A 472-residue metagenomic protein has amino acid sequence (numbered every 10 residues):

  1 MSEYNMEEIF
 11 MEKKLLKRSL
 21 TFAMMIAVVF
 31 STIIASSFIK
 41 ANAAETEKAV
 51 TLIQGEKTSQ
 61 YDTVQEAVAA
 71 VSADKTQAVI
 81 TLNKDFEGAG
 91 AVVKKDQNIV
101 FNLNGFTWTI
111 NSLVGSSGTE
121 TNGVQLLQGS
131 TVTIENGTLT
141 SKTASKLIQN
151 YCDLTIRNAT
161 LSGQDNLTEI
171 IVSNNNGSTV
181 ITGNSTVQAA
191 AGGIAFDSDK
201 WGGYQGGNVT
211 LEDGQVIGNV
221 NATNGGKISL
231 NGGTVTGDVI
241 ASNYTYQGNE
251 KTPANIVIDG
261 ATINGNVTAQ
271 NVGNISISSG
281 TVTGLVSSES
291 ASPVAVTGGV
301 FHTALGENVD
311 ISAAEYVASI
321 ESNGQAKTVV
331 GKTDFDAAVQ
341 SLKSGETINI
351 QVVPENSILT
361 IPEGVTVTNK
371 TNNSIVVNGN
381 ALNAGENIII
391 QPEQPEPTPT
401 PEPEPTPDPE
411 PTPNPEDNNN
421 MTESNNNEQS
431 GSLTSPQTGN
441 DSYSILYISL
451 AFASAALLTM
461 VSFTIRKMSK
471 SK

Functional and structural regions predicted by a protein language model:
R18-T21, S442-A453: Short, hydrophobic alpha-helical membrane anchors of single-pass surface/secreted proteins
T32-K48, L433-I445, T464-S469: Sec-dependent signal peptide cleavage junction
A49-T81, A318-N349: Acidic Gly/Asp/Thr-rich repetitive segments characteristic of extracellular carbohydrate-active and adhesion proteins
A73-A78, V92-N102, E120-K142, Q149-Q164 (+5 more regions): Surface-exposed loop/turn motifs in large extracellular/passenger domains
Q77-I99, L103-S112, I348-I375: N-terminal extracellular ligand-recognition/capping segment immediately after the signal peptide
N271-G324, I361-P392: Leucine-rich solenoid repeat scaffolds
G385-D441: C-terminal low-complexity, Ser/Thr- and acidic/Pro-rich disordered "stalk" regions positioned immediately N-terminal
S454-K472: C-terminal membrane-anchoring or membrane-association module
